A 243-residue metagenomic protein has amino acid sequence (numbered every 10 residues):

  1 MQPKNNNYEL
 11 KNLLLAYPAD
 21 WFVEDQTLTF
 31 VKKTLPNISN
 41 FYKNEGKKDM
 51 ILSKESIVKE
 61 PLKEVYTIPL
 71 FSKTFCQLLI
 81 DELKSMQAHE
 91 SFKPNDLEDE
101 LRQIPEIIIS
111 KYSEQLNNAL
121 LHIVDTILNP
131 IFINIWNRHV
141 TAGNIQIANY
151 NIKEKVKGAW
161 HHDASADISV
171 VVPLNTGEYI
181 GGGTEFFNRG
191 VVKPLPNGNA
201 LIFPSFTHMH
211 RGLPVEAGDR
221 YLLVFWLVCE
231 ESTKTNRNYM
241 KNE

Functional and structural regions predicted by a protein language model:
M1-K63, N242-E243: Fe(II)/2-oxoglutarate
K11, L15-A16, L35-P36, E106 (+3 more regions): Generic detection of intrinsically disordered/low-complexity segments and helix-coil linkers/edges
K11-T27, S53-C76, K111-Q115, A142-N149 (+1 more regions): Charged, low-complexity, helix/coiled-coil-prone segments
F22, Q26-T27, L35, G46-K47 (+5 more regions): Short linear sequence elements within intrinsically disordered, low-complexity coil regions
V23, F30, L62-K63, D96-D99 (+4 more regions): Short, functionally important structural connectors and interaction interfaces within domains
F41-R138: Non-heme Fe(II)/2-oxoglutarate
H122-E243: Catalytic core of non-heme Fe(II) oxygenases with the double-stranded beta-helix
